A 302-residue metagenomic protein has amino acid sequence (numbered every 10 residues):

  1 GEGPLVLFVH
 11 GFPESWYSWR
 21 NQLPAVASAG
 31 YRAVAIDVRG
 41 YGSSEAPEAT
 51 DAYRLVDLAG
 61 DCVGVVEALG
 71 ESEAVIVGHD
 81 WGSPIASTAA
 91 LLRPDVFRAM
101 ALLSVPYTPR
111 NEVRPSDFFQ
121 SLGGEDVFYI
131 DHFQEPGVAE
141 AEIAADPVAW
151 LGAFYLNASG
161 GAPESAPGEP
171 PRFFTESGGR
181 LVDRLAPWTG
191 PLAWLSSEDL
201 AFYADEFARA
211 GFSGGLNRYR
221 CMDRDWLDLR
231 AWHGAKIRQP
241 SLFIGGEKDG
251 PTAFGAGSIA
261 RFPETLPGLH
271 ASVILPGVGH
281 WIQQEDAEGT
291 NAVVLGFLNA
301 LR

Functional and structural regions predicted by a protein language model:
G1-A46: Conserved HGGG/HGGXW glycine-rich cap/lid loop of the alpha/beta-hydrolase fold
L5, Y41-V77, W81-H270: Flexible "cap/lid" subdomain of the alpha/beta-hydrolase fold that forms the substrate-access gate
F12, W16-W19, W81, S87 (+2 more regions): Signature tryptophan residues that serve as conserved aromatic anchors
L269-R302: Catalytic active-site module of serine/aspartate enzymes centered on a nucleophile-bearing elbow/loop
